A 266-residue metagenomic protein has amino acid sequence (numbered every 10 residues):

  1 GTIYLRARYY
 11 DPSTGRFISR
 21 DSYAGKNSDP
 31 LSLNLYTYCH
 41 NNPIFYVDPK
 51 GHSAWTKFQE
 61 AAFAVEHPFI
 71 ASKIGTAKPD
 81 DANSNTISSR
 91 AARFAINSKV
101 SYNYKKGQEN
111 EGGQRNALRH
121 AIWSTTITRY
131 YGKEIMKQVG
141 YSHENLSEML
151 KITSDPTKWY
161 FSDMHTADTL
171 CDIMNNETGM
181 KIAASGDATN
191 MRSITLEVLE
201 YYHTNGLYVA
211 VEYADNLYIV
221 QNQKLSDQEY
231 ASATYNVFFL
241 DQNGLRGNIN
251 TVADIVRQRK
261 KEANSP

Functional and structural regions predicted by a protein language model:
G1-T2, R6-K57: Short turn/helix-capping motifs enriched in Asx and small/polar residues
G1-Y4, G25, S84-T86, G132-E134 (+1 more regions): Phosphate-binding glycine-rich loops and adjacent basic patches that engage nucleotide phosphates, nucleic-acid
Y10-F17, N97-N103, G113, S154-P156: Short amphipathic alpha-helical segments, especially helix-boundary/capping motifs
S53-Y141, N145, D241-P266: Glycine-rich short-loop/terminal segments
Y104-H203: Catalytic toxin/effector domains delivered as secreted proteins or via bacterial secretion systems
G179-P266: Active-site or metal-binding loop neighborhoods of secreted/extracellular toxin and effector enzymes
